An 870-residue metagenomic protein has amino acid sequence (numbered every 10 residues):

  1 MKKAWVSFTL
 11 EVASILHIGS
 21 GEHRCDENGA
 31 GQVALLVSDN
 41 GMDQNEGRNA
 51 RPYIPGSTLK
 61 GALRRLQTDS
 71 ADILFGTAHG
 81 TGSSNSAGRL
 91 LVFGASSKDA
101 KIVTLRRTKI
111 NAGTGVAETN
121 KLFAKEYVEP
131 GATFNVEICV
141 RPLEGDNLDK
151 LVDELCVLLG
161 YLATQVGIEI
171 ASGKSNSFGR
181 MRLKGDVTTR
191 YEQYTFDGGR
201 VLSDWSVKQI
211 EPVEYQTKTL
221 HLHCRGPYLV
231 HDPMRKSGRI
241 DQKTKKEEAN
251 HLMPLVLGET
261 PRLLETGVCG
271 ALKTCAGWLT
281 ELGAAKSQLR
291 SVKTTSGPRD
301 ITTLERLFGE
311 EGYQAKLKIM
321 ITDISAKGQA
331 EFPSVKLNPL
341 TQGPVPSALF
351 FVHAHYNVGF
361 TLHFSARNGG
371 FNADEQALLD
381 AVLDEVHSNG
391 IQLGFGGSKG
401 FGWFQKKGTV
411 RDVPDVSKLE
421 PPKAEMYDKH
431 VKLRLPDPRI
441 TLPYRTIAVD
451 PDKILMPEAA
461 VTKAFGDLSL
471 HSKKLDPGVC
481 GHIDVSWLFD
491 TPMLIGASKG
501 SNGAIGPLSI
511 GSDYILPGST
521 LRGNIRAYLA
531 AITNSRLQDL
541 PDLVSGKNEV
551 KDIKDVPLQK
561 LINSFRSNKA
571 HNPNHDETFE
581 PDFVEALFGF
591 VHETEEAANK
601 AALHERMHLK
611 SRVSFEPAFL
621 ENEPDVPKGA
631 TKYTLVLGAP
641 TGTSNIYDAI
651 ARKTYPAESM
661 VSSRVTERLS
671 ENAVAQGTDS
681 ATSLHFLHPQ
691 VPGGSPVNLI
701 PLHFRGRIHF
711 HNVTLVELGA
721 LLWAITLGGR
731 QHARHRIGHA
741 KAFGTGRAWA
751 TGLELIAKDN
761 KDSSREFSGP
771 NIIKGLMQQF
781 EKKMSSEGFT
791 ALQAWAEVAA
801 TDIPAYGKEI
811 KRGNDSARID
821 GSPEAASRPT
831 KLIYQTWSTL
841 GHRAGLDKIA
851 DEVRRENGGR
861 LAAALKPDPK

Functional and structural regions predicted by a protein language model:
M1-K870: Small/polar/charged residue-enriched interaction surfaces, especially the RNA/DNA-contacting tracks of RNP/CRISPR
